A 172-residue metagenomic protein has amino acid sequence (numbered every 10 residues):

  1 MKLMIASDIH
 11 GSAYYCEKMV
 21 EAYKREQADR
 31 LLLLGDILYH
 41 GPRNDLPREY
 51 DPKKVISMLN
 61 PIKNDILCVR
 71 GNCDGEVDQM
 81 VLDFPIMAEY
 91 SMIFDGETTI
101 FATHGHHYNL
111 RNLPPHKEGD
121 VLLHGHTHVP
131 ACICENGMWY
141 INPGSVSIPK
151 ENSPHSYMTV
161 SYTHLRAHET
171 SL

Functional and structural regions predicted by a protein language model:
K2-D95: Core catalytic region of metal-dependent phosphoesterases/phosphodiesterases, especially metallo-beta-lactamase-like
K2-H10, T99-H106, W139-G144: Active-site-proximal beta-strand elements of phosphoester/diester hydrolases
R30, I100, V121: Short, Asp-centered acidic motifs that coordinate Mg2+ and/or phosphate in catalytic or ligand-binding sites
H40-R43, E76-Q79, F101, N109-N112 (+1 more regions): Short acidic/glycine-rich loop or secondary-structure boundary segments that cap or lie
A88, H106-Y162: Conserved beta-sheet core of the metallophosphoesterase superfamily
D95-G96, E135: Structural motif
T163-T170: Conserved small/polar residues in nucleotide/adenosyl-binding loops
